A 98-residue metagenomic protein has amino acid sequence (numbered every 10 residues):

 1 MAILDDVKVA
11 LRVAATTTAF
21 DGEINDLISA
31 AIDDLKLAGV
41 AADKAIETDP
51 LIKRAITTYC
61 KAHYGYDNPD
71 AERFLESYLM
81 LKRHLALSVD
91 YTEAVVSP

Functional and structural regions predicted by a protein language model:
M1-R54, M80, L85-P98: Conserved short "hinge" loops at termini or chain/domain junctions
A62-L87: C-terminal structural segments of small proteins and small subunits
